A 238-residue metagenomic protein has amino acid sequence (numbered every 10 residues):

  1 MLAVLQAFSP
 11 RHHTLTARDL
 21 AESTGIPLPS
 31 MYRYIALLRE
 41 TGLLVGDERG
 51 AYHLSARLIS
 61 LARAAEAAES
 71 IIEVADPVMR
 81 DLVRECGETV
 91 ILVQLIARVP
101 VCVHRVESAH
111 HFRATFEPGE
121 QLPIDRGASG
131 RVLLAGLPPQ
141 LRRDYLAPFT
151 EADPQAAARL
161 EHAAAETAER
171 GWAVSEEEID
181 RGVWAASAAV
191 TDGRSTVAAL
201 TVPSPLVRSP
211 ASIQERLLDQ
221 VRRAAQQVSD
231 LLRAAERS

Functional and structural regions predicted by a protein language model:
L2-A68, I72, T196, Q226-A234: N-terminal helix-turn-helix
M31, L92, R194-S195, V221: Hydrophobic structural packing positions in well-ordered secondary structure
R57-E85, R105, H111-T115: Conserved segment of winged-helix/HTH DNA-binding domains
E85-V90, E169-W172: Short N-terminal helix-loop-first-beta-strand/juxtamembrane motif that initiates sensory/input modules
L92-A97, V106: Short hydrophobic alpha-helical segments used for membrane anchoring or interfacial signaling
V106, H110-R181: Short, solvent-exposed recognition segments
A158-A165, R170, R181, T196-S238: Juxtadomain coupling helices with adjacent low-complexity linkers
R181-A189: A short beta-strand signature within small-molecule sensing/ligand-binding domains used in signal transduction
